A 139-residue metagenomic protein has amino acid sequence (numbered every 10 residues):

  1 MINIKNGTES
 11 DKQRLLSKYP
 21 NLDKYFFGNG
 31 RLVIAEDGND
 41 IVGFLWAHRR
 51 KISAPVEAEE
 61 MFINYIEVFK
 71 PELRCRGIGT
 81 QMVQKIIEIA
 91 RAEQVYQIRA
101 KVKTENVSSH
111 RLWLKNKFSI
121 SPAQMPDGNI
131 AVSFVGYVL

Functional and structural regions predicted by a protein language model:
I2, N6-P71, I89, V138: Acetyl-CoA-dependent GNAT
K24-Y25, A35-E36, T80, I86 (+3 more regions): Preference for well-ordered, secondary-structure-rich cores of eukaryotic proteins
V33, P122-L139: C-terminal "cap" of GNAT-fold acetyltransferases
V68, C75-E88, R111, K115: Conserved acetyl-CoA-binding loop-helix of GNAT-fold acetyltransferases
A90-V102: Conserved GNAT acetyl-CoA-binding A-motif
T104-P122: Conserved active-site alpha-helix within GNAT-family acetyltransferase domains
